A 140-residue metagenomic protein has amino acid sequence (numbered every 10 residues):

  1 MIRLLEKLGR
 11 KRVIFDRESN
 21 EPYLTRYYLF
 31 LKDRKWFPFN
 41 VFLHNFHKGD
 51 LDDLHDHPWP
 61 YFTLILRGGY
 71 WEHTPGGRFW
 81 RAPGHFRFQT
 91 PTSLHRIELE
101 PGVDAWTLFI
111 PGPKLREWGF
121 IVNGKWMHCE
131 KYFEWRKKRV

Functional and structural regions predicted by a protein language model:
M1-P38: A short, N-terminal "cap"/entry segment at the start of jelly-roll beta-barrel domains of the cupin/DSBH fold
P22, K35-F39, Y61, H73 (+1 more regions): Beta-sandwich/jelly-roll carbohydrate-recognition scaffolds of carbohydrate-active enzymes
N40-H57, P91-T92: Conserved short histidine dyad/triad with adjacent acidic residue
D56-E72: Short, conserved beta-strand element in jelly-roll/cupin
H73-R96: Short acidic-glycine-tyrosine-enriched beta hairpin
T74-G76, E98-L99, E117-V122: A short secondary-structure junction signal
T90-E117: Ligand-binding loop in jelly-roll beta-barrel domains
E117-V140: Active-site or metal-binding loop neighborhoods of secreted/extracellular toxin and effector enzymes
